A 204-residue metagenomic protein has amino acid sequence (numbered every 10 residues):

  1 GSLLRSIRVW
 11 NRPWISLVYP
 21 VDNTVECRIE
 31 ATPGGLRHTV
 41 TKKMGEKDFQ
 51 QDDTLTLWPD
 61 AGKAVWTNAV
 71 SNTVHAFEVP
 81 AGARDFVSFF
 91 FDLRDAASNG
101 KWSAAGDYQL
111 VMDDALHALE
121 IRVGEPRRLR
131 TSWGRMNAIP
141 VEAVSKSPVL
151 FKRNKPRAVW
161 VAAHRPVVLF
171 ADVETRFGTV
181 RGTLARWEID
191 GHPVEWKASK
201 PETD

Functional and structural regions predicted by a protein language model:
G1-P59, A96-D204: Acidic, serine/threonine-rich low-complexity disordered tracts
Q51-A96: Hydrophobic, well-structured mid-protein blocks that either form specific transmembrane helices
